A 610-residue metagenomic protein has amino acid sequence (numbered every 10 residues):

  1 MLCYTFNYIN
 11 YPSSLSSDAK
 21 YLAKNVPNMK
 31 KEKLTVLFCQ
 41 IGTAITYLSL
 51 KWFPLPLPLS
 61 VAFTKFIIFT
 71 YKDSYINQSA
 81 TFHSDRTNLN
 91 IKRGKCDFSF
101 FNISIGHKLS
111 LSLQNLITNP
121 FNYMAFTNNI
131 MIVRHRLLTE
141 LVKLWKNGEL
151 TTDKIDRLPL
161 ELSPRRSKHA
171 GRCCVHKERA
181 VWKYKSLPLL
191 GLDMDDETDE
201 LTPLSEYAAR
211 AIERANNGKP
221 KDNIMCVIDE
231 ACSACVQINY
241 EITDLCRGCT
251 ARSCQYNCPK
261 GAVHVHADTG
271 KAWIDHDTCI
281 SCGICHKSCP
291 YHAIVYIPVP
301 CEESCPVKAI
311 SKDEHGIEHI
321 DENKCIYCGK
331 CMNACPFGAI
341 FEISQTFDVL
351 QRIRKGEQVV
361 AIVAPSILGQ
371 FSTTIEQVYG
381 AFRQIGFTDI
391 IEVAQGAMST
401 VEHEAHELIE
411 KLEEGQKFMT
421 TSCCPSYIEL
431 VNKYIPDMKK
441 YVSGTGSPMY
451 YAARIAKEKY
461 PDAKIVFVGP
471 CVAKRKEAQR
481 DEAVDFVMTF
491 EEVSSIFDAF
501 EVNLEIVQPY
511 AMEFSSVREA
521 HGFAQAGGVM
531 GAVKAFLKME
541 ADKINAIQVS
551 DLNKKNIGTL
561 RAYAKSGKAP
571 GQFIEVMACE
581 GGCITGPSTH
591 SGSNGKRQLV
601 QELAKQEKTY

Functional and structural regions predicted by a protein language model:
Y8-P12, L22, Q40, L48 (+5 more regions): Short hydrophobic targeting helices and cationic amphipathic motifs that mediate membrane/organellar targeting
D18-A19, A23-V26, E32, V36 (+6 more regions): Acidic, Ala/Val/Gly-enriched low-complexity intrinsically disordered segments
G42-I45, L59, T64, S104-E197 (+3 more regions): Iron-sulfur-associated redox domains of electron-transfer enzymes in respiratory and anaerobic energy metabolism
R214-T243, K260-G261: N-terminal [4Fe-4S]-dependent radical SAM core
A251-H276, I284-D321, I326, K330-Q345: Iron-sulfur cluster-binding cysteine motifs and their immediate structural context in ferredoxin-like electron-transfer
